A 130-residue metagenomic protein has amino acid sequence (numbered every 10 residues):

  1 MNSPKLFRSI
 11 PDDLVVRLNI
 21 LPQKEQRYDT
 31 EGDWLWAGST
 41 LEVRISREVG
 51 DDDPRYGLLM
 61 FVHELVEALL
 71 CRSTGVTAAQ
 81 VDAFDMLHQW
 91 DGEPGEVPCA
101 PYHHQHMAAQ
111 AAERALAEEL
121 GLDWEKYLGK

Functional and structural regions predicted by a protein language model:
N2-Y56, R72-K130: Metalloprotease/metallohydrolase-associated module, dominated by Zn2+-dependent proteases
L59-C71: Active-site recognition of the HExxH zinc-binding catalytic motif
